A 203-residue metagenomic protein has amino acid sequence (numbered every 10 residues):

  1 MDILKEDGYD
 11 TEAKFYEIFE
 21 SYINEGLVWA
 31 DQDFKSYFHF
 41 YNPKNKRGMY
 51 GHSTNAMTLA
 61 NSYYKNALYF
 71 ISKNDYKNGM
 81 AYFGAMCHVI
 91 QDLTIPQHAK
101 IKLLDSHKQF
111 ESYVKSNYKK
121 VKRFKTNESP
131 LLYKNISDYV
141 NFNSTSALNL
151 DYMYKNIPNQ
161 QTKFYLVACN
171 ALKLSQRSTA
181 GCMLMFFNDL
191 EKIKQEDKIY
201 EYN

Functional and structural regions predicted by a protein language model:
M1-K73, N78-A81, A99-N203: N-terminal, motif-rich segments that launch catalysis or mediate targeting to/interaction with membranes, typified by
I90-K102: Catalytic Zn2+-binding segment of zinc metalloproteases
